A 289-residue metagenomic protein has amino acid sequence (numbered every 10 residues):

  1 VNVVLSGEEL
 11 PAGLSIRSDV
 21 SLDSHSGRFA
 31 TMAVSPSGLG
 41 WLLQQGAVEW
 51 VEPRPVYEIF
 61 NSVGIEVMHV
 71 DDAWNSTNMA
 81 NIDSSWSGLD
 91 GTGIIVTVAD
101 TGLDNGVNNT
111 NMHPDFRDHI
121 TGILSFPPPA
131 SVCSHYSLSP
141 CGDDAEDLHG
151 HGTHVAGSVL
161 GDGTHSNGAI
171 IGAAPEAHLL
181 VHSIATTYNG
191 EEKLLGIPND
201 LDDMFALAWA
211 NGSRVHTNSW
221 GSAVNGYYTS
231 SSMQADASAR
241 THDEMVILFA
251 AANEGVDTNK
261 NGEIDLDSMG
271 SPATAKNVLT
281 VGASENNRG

Functional and structural regions predicted by a protein language model:
V1-L5: Short glycine-/aliphatic-rich beta-strand segments at the starts of folded cytosolic domains
G7-A80, S85, K276-N277: Autoinhibitory propeptides
S35-S37, S76-S84, D162-S166, D200-L201 (+2 more regions): Short alpha-helical segments and helix-capping/turn motifs at coil-helix boundaries
P36-L39, Q45, G152, A156 (+6 more regions): Extracytoplasmic/secreted envelope proteins and their assembly/folding machinery, especially bacterial periplasmic
Q44, A80-I197, N211-R214, N225-Y228 (+3 more regions): Subtilisin-like serine protease catalytic core
D100, A235, A252: Active-site glycine-centered loops adjacent to acidic/histidine catalytic or metal-binding residues that shape
N253-A275: Glycine-rich, charge-decorated loop segments at or immediately adjacent to ligand/cofactor-binding or catalytic sites
